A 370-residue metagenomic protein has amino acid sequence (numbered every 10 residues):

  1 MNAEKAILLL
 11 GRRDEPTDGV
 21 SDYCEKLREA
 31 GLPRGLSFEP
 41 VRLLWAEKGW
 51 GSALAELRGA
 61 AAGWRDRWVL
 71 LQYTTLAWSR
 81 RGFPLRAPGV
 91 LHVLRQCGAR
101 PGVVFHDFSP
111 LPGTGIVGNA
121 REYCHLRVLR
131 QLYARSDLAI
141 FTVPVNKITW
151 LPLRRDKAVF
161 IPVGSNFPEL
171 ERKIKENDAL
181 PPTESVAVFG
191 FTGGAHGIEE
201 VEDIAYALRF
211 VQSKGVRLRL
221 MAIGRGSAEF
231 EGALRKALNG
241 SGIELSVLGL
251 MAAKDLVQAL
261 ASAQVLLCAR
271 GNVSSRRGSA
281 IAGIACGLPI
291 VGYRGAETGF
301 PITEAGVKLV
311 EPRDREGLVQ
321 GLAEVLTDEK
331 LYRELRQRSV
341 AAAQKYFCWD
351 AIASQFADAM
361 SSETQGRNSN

Functional and structural regions predicted by a protein language model:
G19, T327-M360: A charged, aromatic-enriched C-terminal amphipathic alpha-helix characteristic of glycosyltransferases across folds
P88-R100, A120-A139: Membrane-proximal helix-turn-helix segments that form the acceptor-binding/catalytic region of lipid-linked
Y133-I174: Donor nucleotide-sugar binding/catalytic pocket of nucleotide-sugar-dependent glycosyltransferases
P182-A233: Conserved catalytic-core segment of nucleotide-activated headgroup transferases in glycan assembly
G224, E231-V257: Nucleotide-activated donor-binding/catalytic signature segment of Leloir-type glycosyltransferases, i.e., the conserved
L260-S275, L288: Acidic donor-binding loop of glycosyltransferase active sites
A285, R294-L309: Short acidic/histidine- and often glycine-rich active-site loop of Leloir-type glycosyltransferases that engages
E304-E316, E324-K330: Conserved acidic donor-binding segment of nucleotide-sugar-dependent glycosyltransferases
